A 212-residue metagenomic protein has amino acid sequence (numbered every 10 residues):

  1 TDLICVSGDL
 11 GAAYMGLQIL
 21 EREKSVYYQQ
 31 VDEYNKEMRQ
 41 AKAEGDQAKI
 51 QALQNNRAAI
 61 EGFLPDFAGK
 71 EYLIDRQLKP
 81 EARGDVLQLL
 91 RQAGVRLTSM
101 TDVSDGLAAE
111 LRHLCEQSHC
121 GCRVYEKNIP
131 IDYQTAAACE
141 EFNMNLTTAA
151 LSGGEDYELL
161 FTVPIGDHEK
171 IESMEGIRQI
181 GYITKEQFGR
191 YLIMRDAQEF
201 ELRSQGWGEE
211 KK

Functional and structural regions predicted by a protein language model:
D2-Q88: Short, acidic (Asp/Glu-rich) active-site segment that either coordinates a divalent metal cofactor
I50, R57, Q92-K212: Glycine-/charge-enriched secondary-structure boundary and capping motifs
